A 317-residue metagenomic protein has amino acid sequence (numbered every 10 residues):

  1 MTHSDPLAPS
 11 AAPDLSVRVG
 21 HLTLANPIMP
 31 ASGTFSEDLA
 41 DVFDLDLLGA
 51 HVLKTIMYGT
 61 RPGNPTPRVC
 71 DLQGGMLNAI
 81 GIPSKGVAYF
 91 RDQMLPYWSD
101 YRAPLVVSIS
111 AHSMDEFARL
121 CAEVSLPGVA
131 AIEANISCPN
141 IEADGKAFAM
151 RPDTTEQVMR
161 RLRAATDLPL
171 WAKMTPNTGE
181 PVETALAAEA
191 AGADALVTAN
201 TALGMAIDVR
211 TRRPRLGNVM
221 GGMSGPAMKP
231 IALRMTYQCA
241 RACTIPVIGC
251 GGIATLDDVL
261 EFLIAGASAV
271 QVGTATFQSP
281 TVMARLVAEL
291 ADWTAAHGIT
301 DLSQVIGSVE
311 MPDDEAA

Functional and structural regions predicted by a protein language model:
M1-A11, M223-C243, I248, A254-A317: Alpha/beta catalytic cores of nucleotide-metabolism and tRNA/nucleoside-modifying enzymes
M1-L105, A111: N-terminal capping/small domains of soluble enzymes
G33-T34, G251-I253: Active-site metal-binding loops of divalent metal-dependent hydrolases
S36-D38, D115, Q278: Acidic-and-aromatic substrate-binding clefts and catalytic sites of carbohydrate-active enzymes
A50, H112-I248, A254-V272: Alpha/beta enzyme core
Y58-P62, P139-I141, L203-A206, F277-S279: Short gly/pro/ser/thr-enriched loop/turn and capping motifs at secondary-structure boundaries
W98, S125-G128, R163-T166, L290-G298 (+1 more regions): Structural signal for hydrophobic packing residues in well-ordered secondary-structure cores of soluble enzyme domains
